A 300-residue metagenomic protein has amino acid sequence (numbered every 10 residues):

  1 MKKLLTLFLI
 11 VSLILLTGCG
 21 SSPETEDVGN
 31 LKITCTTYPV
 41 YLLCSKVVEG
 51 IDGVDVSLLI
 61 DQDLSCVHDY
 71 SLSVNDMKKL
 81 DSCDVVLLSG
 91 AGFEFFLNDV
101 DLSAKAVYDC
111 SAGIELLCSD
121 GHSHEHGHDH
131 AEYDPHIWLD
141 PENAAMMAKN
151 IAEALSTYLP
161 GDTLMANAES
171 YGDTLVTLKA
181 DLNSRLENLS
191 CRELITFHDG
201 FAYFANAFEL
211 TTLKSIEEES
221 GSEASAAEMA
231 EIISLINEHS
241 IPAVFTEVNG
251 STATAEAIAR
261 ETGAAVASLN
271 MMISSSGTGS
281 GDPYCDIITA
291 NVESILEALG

Functional and structural regions predicted by a protein language model:
K3-S22: Sec-dependent N-terminal signal peptides of Gram-positive bacterial secreted proteins and lipoproteins
G18-G300: Extracytoplasmic metal-acquisition and chelation regions
